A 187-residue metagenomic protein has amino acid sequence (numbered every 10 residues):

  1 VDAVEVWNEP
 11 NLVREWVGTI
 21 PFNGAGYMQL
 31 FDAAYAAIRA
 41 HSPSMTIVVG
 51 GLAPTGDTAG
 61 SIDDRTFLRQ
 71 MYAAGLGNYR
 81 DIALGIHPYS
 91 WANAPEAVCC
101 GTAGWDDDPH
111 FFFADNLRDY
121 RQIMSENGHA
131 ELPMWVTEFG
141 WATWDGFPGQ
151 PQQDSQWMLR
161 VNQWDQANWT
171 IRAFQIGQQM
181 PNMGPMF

Functional and structural regions predicted by a protein language model:
V1-D2, F22-W164: Noncatalytic carbohydrate-binding groove/subsite architecture in carbohydrate-active enzymes
V6, G18-P21: Asp-box/WD-like beta-propeller blade repeats and closely related beta-sheet repeat scaffolds
V6-L12: Active-site neighborhood of divalent metal-dependent phosphoester/pyrophosphate hydrolases
V13-W16, N93-P95: A short acidic, helix-capping loop that chelates divalent metal ions and anchors anionic groups
M45-T46, P181-F187: A non-catalytic structural micro-motif
D165-A173: Substrate-gating cap/lid alpha-helix
